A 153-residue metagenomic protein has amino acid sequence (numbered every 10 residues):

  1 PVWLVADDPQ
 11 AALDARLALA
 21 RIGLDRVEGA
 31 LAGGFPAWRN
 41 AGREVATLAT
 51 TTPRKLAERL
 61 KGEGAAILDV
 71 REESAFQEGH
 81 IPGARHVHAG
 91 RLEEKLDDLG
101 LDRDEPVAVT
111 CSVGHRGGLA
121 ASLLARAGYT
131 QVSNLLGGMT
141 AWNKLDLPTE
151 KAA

Functional and structural regions predicted by a protein language model:
P1-A66, V70-A153: Rhodanese-like catalytic fold shared by cysteine-dependent sulfurtransferases and DSP/PTP-type phosphatases
